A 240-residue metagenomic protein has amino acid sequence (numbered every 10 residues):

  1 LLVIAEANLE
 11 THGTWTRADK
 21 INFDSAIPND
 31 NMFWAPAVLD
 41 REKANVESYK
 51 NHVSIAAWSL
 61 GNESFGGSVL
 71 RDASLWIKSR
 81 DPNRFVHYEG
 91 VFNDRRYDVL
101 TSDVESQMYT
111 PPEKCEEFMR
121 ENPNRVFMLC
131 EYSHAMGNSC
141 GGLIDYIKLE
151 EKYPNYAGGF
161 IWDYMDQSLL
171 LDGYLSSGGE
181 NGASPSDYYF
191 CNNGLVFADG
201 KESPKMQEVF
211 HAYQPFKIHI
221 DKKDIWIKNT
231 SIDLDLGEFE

Functional and structural regions predicted by a protein language model:
L1-W226, S231-G237: Extended substrate-binding grooves/exosites of carbohydrate-active enzymes
